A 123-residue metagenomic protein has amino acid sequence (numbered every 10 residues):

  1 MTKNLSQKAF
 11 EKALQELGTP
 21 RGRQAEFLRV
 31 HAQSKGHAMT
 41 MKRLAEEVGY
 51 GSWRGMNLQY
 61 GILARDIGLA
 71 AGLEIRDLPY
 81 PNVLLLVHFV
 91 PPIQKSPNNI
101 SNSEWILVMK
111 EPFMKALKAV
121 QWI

Functional and structural regions predicted by a protein language model:
M1-L17: Short, Lys/Arg-enriched N-terminal segment that forms or immediately precedes the first helix of a structured domain
G18-Q24: Short helix-coil-helix linker/hinge
A25-R29: Hydrophobic residues on short alpha-helical segments
A32-G36: Short helix-capping/hinge SLiMs at alpha-helix to coil transitions
L44, M56-A70: DNA major-groove recognition helices of helix-turn-helix
A45, G49: The alpha-helix within a helix-turn-helix
L69-P81: Short Lys/Arg-enriched helix C-cap and helix-to-coil transition segments that create basic nucleic-acid-contact patches
Y80-I123: Phospho-regulated, low-complexity intrinsically disordered regions of nuclear gene-regulatory and chromatin-associated
